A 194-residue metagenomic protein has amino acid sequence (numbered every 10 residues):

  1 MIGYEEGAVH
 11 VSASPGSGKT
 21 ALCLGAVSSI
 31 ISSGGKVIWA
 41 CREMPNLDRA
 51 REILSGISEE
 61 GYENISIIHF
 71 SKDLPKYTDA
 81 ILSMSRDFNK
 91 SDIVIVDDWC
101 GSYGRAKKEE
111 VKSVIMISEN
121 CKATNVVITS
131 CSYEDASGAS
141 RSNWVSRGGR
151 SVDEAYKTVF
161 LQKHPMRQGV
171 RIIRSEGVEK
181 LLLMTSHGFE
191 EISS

Functional and structural regions predicted by a protein language model:
I2-Y4, S29-S32, E59-E60, S85-N89 (+1 more regions): Conserved catalytic network of the ASCE P-loop NTPase/AAA+ motor domain
Y4-A80: Conserved P-loop
V9-V11, V37, S91-V96, V126: Generic beta-sheet signal
M44-N46, K72-L74, C100-G101, S132-A136 (+1 more regions): Conserved nucleotide-binding/hydrolysis micro-motifs of P-loop NTPases
A50-R51, T78, R105-K107, S137-S140: Short, well-ordered secondary-structure micro-motifs
Y62-I65, K90-I93, C121-S132: Loop/turn-to-beta-strand initiation segments
F70-A123: Phosphate-binding/switch loop-helix module in NTP-utilizing enzymes
T124-S194: Phosphate-binding/switch region of NTP-binding enzymes
